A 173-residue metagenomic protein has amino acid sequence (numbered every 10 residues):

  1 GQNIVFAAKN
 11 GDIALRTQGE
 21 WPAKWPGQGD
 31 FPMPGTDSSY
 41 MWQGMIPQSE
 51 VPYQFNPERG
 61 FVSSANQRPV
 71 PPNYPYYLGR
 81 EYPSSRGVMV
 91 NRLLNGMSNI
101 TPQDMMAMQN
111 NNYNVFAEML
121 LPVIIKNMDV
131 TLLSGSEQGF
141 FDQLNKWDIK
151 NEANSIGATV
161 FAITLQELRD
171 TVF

Functional and structural regions predicted by a protein language model:
Q2-N3, A7-F173: Long, compositionally biased non-active-site segments enriched in small/hydrophobic residues and glycine
